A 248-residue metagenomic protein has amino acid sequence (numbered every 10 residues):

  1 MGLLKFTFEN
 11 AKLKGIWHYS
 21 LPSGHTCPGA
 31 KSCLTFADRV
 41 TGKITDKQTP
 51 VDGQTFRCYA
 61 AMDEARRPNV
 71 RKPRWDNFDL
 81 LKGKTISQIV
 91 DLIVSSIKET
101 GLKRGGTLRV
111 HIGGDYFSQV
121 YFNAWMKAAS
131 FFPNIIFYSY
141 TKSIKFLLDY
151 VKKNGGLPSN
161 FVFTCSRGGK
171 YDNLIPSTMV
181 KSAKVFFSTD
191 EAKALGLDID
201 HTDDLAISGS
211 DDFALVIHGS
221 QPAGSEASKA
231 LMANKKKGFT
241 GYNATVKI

Functional and structural regions predicted by a protein language model:
M1-I248: Class I S-adenosyl-L-methionine
